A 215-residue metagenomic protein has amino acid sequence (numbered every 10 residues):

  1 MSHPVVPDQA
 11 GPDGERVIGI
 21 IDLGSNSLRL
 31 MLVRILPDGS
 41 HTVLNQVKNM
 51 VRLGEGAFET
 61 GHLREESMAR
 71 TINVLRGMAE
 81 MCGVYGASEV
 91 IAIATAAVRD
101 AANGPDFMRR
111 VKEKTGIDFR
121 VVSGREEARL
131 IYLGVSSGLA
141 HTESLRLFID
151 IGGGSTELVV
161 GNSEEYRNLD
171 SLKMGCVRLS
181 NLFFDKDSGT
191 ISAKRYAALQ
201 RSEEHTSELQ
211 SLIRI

Functional and structural regions predicted by a protein language model:
S2-R16, S123-L147, S207: Conserved phosphate-binding catalytic cores of ATP/NTP-utilizing and phosphoryl-transfer enzymes
G11-H41, V135, H141-L172: Gly/Thr-rich phosphate-binding beta-strand-loop-beta motif of the actin/hexokinase/Hsp70
L28-E66, N162-R195: Short glycine-rich, Thr/Ser-proximal phosphate-binding strand/loop in the N-terminal lobe of ATP-dependent enzymes
M68-I72, R76, E80: N-terminal, Lys/Arg-enriched amphipathic/low-complexity engagement segments that precede the first folded domain
A79-R110, S211: Short beta-strand-loop/turn "lid" adjacent to the catalytic site in phosphate-handling enzymes
T95, G124-E126, S163: Short, ordered loop/turn segments at secondary-structure junctions
G116-V122: A glycine-rich helix N-cap at a beta->alpha junction
E204-I215: Single conserved hydrophobic/aromatic residue that forms the stacking wall/gate of nucleotide- or nucleobase-binding
